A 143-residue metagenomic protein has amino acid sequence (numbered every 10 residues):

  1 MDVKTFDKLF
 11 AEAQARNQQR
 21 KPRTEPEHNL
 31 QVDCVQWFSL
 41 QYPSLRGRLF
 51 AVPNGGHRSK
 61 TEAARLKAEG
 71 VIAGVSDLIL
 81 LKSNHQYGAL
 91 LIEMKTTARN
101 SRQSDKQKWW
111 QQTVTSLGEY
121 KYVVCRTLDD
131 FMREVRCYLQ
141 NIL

Functional and structural regions predicted by a protein language model:
M1-L143: Catalytic phosphate/metal-binding cores of nucleic-acid and nucleotide-processing enzymes, i.e., regions that mediate
